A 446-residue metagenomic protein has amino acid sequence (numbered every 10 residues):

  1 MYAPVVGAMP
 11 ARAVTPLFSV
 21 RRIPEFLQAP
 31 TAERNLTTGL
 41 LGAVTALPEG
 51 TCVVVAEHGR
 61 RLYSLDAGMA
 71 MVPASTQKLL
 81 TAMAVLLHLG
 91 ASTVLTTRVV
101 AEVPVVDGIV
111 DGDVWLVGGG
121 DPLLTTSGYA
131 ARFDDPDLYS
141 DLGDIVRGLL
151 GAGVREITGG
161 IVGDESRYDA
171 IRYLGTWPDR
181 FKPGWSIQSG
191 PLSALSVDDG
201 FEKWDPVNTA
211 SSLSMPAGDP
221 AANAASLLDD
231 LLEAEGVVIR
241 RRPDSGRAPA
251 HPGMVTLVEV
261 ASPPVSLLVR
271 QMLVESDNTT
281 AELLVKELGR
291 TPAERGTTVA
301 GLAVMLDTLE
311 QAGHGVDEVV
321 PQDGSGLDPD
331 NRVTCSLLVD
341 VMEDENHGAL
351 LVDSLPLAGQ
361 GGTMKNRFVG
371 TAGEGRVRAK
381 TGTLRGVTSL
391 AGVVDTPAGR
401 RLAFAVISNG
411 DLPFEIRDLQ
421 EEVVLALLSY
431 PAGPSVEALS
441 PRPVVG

Functional and structural regions predicted by a protein language model:
Y2-A70, T96, Y139, I145-G153 (+1 more regions): Beta-lactamase-like hydrolase cores
P48-G50, D66-G68, A74-Q77, S92-T96 (+9 more regions): Extracytoplasmic
G50-C52, D107-S193, V237, G246 (+1 more regions): Mid-domain, small-residue-enriched loop/turn segments at the edges of structured enzyme/sensor domains
Y63-S64, V285, G289-G446: Small-residue-rich helix-loop
P73-A91, I161, L195, L227-L228 (+3 more regions): Active-site SXXK
L87-E102, R241-R247, A349-V352: Short, well-structured active-site flanking segments
V154, V162-S211, M215-N223, V260 (+1 more regions): A conserved catalytic-loop motif detector
F201-A349: A small/polar active-site loop signature that marks catalytic segments
